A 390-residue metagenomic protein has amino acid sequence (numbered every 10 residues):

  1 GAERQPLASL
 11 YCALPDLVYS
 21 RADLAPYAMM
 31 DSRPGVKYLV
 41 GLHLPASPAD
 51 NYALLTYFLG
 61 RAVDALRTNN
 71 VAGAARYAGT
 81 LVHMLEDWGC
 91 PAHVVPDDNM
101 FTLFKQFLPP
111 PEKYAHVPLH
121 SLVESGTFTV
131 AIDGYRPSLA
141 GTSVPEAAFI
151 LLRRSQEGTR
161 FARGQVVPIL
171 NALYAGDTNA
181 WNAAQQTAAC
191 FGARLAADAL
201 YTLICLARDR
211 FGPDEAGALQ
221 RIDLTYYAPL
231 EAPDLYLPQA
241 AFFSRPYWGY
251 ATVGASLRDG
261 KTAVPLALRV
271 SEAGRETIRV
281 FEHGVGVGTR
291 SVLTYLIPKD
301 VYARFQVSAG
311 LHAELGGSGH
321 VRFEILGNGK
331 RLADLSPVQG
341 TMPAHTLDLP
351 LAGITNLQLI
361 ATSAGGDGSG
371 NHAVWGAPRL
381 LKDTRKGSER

Functional and structural regions predicted by a protein language model:
G1-R76, P91-C205, D209-A216: N-terminal, motif-rich segments that launch catalysis or mediate targeting to/interaction with membranes, typified by
A13-P15, S20, L81, L203 (+2 more regions): Hydrophobic alpha-helical elements and their junctions with loops/disorder across both membrane and soluble proteins
A74-E86: Short alpha-helix carrying the canonical HExxH Zn2+-binding catalytic motif
L85-C90, L315: Short alpha-helix boundary/capping elements
F211-R390: Gly-Asp-aromatic-enriched flexible segments
